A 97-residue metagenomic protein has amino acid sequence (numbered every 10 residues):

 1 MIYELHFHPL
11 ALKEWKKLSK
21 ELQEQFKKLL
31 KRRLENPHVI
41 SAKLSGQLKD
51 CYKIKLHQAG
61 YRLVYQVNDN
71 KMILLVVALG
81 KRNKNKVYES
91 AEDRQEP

Functional and structural regions predicted by a protein language model:
M1-L29: Arg/Lys-rich, positively charged N-terminal/basic patches that mediate binding to nucleic acids
I2-E4, K13, Q58-R62, Q66-P97: Enriched for short, Lys/Arg-rich terminal
L10, K49, K81: Residues that form or immediately flank small-molecule/cofactor binding pockets and catalytic motifs
K13, E24, K28, R32 (+2 more regions): Charged/polar, solvent-exposed surface patches and flexible loops
K17, R33, Q66: Conserved catalytic core of Hanks-type protein kinase domains
K31-L56: A short, surface-exposed loop/turn module that caps and links secondary-structure elements
